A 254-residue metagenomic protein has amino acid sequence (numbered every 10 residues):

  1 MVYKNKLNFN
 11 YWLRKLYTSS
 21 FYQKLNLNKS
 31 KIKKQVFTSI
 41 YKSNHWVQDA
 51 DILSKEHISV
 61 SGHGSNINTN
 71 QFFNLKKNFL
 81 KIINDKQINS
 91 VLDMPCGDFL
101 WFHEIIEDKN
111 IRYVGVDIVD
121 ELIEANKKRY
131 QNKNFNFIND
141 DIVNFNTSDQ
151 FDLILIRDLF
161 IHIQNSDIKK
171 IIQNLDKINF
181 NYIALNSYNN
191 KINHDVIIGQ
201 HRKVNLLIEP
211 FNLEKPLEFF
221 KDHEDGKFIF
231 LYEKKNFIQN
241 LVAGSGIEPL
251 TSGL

Functional and structural regions predicted by a protein language model:
Y3-D149, I163-G244: Class I (Rossmann-like) S-adenosyl-L-methionine-dependent methyltransferase catalytic domain, capturing the SAM-binding
D152: Conserved active-site beta-strand-loop modules that form the wall/rim of enzyme catalytic pockets and either contain
L155: A conserved beta-strand element that flanks and buttresses the S-adenosyl-L-methionine
L159: Hydrophobic adenine-recognition pocket in adenosine-nucleotide-binding enzymes
G246-E248: Short, positively charged low-complexity motifs
